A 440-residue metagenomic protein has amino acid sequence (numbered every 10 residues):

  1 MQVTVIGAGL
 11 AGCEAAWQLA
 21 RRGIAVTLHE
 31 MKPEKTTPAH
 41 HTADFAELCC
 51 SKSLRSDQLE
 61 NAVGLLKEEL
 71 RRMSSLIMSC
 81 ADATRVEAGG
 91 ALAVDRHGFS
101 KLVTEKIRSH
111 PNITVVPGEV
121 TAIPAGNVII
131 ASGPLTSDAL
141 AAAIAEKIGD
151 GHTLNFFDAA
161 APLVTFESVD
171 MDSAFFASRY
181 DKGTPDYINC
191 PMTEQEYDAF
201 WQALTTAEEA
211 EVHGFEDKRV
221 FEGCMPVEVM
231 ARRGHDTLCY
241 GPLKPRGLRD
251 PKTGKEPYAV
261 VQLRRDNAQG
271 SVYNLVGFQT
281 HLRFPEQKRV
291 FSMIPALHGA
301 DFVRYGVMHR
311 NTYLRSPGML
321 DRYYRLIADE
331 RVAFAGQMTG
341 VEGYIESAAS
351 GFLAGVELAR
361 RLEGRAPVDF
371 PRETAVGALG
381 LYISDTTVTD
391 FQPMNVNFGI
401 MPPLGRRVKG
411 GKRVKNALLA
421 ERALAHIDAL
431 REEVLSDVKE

Functional and structural regions predicted by a protein language model:
M1-A11: Beta1/beta-strand and adjacent pyrophosphate-binding region of the FAD-binding site in flavoprotein oxidoreductases
W17-S79, R372-I383: N-terminal FAD cofactor-binding segment of flavoenzymes
E47-Q58, D82-G98: Dinucleotide-binding Rossmann-like beta1-alpha1 core, especially the glycine-rich loop that anchors the ADP
R96-V115: Helical element adjacent to the flavin cofactor pocket in flavoenzyme catalytic cores
S109-F284, K288-R289: Predominantly flavin-linked oxidoreductase catalytic cores and closely associated redox partners
L275-V341, A348-S350, V368-D385, F391-N395 (+1 more regions): A glycine-rich dinucleotide-binding beta-alpha-beta segment and adjacent secondary-structure elements that constitute
S347-V368: Internal hydrophobic alpha-helix adjacent to the cofactor/substrate pocket in enzyme cavities
P393-E440: C-terminal auxiliary extensions adjacent to catalytic cores
